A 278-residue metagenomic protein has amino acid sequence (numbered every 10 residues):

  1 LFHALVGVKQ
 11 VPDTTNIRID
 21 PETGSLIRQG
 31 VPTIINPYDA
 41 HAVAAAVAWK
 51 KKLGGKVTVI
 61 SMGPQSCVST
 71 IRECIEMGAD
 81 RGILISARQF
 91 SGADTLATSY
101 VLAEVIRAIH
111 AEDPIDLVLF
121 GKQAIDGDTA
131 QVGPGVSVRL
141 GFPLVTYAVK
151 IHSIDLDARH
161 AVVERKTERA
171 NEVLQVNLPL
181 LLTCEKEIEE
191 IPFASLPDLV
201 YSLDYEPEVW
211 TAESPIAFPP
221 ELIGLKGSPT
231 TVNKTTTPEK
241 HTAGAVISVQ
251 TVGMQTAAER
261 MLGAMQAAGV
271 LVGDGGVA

Functional and structural regions predicted by a protein language model:
F2-M62: N-terminal beta-strand-loop-alpha-helix module at the start of alpha/beta ligand-binding or catalytic domains
G7-K9, S61, S86, F120-K122 (+2 more regions): Short beta-strand segments
T23-P32, R81-R88, P114-V118: Glycine/charged-rich beta-loop-alpha catalytic/anionic-binding loops adjacent to active sites
V68-V105: A glycine-rich helix N-cap at a beta->alpha junction
I106-I115: Glycine-rich phosphate-binding loop signature in dinucleotide/nucleotide-binding domains
G127-F142: Short Gly/Thr/Asp-enriched flexible loops that form oxyanion-binding sites at enzyme active sites
A148-A278: Electrostatically charged, flexible surface regions
